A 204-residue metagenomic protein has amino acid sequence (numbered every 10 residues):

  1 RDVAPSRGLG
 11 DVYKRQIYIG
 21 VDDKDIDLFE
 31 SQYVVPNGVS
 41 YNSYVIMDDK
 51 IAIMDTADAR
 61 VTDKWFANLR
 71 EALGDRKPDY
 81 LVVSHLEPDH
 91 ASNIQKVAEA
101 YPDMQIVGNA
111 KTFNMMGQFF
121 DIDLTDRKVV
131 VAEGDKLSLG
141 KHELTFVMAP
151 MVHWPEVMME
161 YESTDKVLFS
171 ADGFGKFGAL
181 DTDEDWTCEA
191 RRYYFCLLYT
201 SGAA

Functional and structural regions predicted by a protein language model:
R1-Y13, Y199-A204: Single conserved hydrophobic/aromatic residue that forms the stacking wall/gate of nucleotide- or nucleobase-binding
K14, G108-V157: Metallo-beta-lactamase
Q16-L69, M159-E162, K166-S170: Conserved beta-strand hairpin/beta-sheet module of binuclear metal-dependent hydrolase folds, prominently
D49, R60-V107: Active-site metal-binding motif and surrounding structural segment of the metallo-beta-lactamase
A52-D55, Y80-V83, F146: Short catalytic-loop micro-motif centered on adjacent basic/acidic residues
D55, E87-D89, D172, G202: Acidic active-site catalytic centers that drive phospho-/nucleotidyl reactions and related ester hydrolyses
P88-A91, F113-M115, H153-W154, G175-G178: Active-site environment of divalent metal-dependent phosphoester hydrolases
E143-G202: Metallo-beta-lactamase
